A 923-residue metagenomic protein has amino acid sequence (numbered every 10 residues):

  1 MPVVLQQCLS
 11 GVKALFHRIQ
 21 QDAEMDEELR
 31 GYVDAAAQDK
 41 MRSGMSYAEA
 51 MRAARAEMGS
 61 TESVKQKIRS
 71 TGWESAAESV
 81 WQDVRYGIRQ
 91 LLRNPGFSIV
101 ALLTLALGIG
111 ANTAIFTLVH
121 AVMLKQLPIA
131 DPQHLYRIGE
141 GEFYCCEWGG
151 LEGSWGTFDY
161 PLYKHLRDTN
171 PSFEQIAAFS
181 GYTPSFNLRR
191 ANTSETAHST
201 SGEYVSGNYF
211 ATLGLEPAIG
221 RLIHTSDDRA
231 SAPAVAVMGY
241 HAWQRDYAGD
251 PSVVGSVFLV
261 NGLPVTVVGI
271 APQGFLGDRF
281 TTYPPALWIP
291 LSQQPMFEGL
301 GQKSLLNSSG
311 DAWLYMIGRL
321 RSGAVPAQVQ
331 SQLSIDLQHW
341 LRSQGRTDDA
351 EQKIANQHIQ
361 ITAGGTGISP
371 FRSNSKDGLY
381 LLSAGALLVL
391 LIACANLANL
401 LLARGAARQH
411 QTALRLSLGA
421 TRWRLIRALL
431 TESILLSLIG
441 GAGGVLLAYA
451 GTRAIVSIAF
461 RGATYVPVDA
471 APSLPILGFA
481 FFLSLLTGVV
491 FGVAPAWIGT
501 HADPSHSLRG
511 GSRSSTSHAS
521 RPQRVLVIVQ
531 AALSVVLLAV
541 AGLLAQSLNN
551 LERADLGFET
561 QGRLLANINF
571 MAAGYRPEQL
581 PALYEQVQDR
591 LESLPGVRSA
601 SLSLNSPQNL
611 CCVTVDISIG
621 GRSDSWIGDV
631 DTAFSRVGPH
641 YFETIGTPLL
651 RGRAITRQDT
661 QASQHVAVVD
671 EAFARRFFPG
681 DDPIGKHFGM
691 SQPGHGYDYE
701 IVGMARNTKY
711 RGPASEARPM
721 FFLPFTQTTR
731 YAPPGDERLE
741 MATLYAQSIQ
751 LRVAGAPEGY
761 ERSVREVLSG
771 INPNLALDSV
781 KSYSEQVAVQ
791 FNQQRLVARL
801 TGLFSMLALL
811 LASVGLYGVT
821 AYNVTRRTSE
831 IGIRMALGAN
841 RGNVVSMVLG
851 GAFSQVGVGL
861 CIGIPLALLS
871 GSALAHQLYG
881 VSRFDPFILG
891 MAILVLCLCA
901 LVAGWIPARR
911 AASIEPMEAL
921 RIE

Functional and structural regions predicted by a protein language model:
M1-L103, R319, D348-A350, I359-Q360 (+4 more regions): Negatively charged linear elements and acidic catalytic determinants
V3-G11, H120, L124-Q133, R137-E142 (+11 more regions): Small-residue (glycine/proline)-centered packing/hinge motifs flanked by hydrophobic/aromatic residues
A37-M51, R55, T266-G277, P295-S373 (+4 more regions): "Rare, low-scoring activations can occur in soluble or secreted enzymes where short amphipathic helices or signal
Q38, M51-E57, T61-K67, N112-V254 (+11 more regions): Structured, solvent-exposed hinge/loop segments at the ends of secondary-structure elements
A54-F97, P128-I129, W155, P184 (+12 more regions): Membrane-helix entry/capping segments
I68-I99, G367-F371, L400-R427, T431 (+3 more regions): Alpha-helical transmembrane segments of integral membrane proteins
P95-G96, A393-G440, H501-S512, V814-Q855 (+2 more regions): Intracellular coupling helices
L118, Q360, A398, I434-P504 (+2 more regions): Small-residue-rich transmembrane alpha-helices
